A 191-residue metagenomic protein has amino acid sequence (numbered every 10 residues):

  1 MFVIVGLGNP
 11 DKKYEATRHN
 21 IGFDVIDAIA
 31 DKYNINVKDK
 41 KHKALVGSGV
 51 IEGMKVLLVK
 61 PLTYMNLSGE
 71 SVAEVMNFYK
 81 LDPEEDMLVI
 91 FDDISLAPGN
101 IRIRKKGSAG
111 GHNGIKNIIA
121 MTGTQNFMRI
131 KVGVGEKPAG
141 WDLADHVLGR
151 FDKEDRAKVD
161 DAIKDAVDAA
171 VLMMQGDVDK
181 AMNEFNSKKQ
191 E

Functional and structural regions predicted by a protein language model:
F2-K106, K116-I130, K137-D142, G149 (+1 more regions): Nucleotide and nucleotide-moiety/phosphate-recognizing core
G111-G114: Hydrophobic alpha-helical segments within soluble ligand-binding/sensing domains
